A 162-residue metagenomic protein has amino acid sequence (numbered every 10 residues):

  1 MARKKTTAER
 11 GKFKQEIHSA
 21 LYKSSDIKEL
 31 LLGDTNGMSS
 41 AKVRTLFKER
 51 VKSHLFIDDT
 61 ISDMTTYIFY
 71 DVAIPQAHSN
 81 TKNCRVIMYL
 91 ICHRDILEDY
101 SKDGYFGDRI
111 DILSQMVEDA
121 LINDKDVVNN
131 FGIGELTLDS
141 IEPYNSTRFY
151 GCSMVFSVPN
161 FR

Functional and structural regions predicted by a protein language model:
M1-S79: Small/polar-rich, solvent-exposed N-terminal microdomains that initiate assembly or binding
K4, E98-D108: Short, flexible/disordered intra-domain loops and linkers
K28-G33, D108-R162: Acidic-leaning, charged glycine-interspersed low-complexity segments
D63-T65, N83, G151: Sequence-level motif detector for i,i+2 pairs with an aromatic at +2
F69, R85-Y89, S153-S157: Beta-strand secondary-structure signal
I74-Q76, L90-I96, L121, F156-R162: Beta-strand elements of well-folded, non-transmembrane domains
Q76-T81, Y144-T147: Short, solvent-exposed beta-strand/turn "edge" segments of beta-rich domains on protein surfaces
N83-S101: Short acidic, glycine/tyrosine-flanked loop/strand segments centered on an H-E-D-like triad
